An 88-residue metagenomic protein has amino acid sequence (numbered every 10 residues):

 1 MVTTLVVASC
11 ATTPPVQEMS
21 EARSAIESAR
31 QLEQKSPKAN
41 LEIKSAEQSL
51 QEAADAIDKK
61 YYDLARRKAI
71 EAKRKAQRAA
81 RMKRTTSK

Functional and structural regions predicted by a protein language model:
M1-V2: Sec-dependent N-terminal signal peptides
L5-K88: Long, charged/polar, soluble alpha-helical segments
